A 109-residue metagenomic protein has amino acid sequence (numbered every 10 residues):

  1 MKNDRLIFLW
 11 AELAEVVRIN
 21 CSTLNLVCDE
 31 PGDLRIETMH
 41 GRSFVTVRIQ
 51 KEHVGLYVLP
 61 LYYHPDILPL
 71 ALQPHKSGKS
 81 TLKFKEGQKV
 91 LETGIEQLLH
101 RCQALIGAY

Functional and structural regions predicted by a protein language model:
M1-Y109: Charge-dense, helix-prone N-terminal extensions
